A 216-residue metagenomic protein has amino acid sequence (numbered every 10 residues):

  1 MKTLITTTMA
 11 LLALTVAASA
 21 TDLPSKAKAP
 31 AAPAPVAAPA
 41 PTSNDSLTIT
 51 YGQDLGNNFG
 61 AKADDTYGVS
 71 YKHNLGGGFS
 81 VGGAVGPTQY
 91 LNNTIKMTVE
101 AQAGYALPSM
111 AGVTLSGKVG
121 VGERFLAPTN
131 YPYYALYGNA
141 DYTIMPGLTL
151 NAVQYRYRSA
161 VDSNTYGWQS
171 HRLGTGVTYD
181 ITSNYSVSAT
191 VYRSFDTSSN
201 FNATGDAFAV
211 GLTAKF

Functional and structural regions predicted by a protein language model:
M1-T21: Gram-negative bacterial Sec-dependent N-terminal signal peptides
S19-Q89, L148: Short glycine/proline- and aromatic-enriched beta-strand/turn motifs that initiate or cap beta-hairpins
D45-L47, G77-G83, P108-G117, Y142 (+2 more regions): Repeated loop/turn-to-beta-strand initiation elements of outer-membrane beta-barrel proteins
G52-N58, G86-N92, A106-M110, V121-T129 (+2 more regions): Sequence/structural signature of outer-membrane beta-barrel proteins
Q53, H73, A103-L107, E123 (+4 more regions): Residue-level signature of outer-membrane beta-barrel architecture
A61-Y67, N93-V99, N130-L136, G167-L173 (+1 more regions): Residues that define the transmembrane beta-barrel architecture of outer-membrane proteins
K96-E100, G104-D162: Detector for outer-membrane/organellar transmembrane beta-barrel domains, recognizing the amphipathic beta-strand
G176-I181, S186, A203-F216: Outer-membrane beta-barrel "beta-signal"
